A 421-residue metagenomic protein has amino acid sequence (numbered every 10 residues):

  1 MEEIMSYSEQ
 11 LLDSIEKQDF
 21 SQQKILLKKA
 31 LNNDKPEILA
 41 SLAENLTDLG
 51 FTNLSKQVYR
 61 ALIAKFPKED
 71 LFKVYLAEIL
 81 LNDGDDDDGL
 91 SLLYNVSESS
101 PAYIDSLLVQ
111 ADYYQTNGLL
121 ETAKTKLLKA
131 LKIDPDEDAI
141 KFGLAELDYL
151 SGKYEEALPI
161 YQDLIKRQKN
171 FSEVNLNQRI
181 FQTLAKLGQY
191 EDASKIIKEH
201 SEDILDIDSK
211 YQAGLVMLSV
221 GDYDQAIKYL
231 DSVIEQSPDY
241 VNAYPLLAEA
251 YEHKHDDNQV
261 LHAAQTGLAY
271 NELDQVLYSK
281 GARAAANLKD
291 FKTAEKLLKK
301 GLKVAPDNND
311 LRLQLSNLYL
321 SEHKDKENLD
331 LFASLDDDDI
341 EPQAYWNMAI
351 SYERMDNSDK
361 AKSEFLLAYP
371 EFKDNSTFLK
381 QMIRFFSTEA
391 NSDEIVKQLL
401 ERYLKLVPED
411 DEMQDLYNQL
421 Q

Functional and structural regions predicted by a protein language model:
M1-Q421: Alpha-solenoid helical repeat scaffolds
